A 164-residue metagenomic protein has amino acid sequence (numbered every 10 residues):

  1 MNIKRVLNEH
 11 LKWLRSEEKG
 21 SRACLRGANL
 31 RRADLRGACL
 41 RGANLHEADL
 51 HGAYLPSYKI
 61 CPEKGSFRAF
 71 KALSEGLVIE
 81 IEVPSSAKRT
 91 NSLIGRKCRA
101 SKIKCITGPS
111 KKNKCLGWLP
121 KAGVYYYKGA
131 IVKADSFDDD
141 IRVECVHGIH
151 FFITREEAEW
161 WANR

Functional and structural regions predicted by a protein language model:
M1-G27, R31, R36-R41, H46-R164: Intrinsic low-complexity/IDR segments
